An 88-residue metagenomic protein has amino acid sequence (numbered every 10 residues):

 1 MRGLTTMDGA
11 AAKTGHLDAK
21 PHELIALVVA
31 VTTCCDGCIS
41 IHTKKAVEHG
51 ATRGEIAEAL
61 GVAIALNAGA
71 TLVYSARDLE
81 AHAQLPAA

Functional and structural regions predicted by a protein language model:
M1, S40-I56, L79-H82: Iron-sulfur (Fe-S) cluster-binding segments and ferredoxin-like electron-carrier domains, especially [2Fe-2S]
M1-P21, V73-A88: Acidic, glycine/proline-rich low-complexity segments that act as flexible tails and inter-domain linkers
D8-G9, A26, T43-V47: Amphipathic alpha-helical segments within well-ordered protein domains
K20-L24, C38, E55: Residue-level detector of well-ordered alpha-helical segments, enriched for hydrophobic/aromatic packing positions
P21-A30, A59-L66: Alpha-helical scaffold segments that form or flank carboxylate-/histidine-based iron centers
I25, V29-I41: Short, thiol/selenol-centered motifs that function as redox-active sites or metal-ligating centers
R53-L60, A88: Polybasic, low-complexity binding patches
A57-H82: C-terminal structural segments of small proteins and small subunits
